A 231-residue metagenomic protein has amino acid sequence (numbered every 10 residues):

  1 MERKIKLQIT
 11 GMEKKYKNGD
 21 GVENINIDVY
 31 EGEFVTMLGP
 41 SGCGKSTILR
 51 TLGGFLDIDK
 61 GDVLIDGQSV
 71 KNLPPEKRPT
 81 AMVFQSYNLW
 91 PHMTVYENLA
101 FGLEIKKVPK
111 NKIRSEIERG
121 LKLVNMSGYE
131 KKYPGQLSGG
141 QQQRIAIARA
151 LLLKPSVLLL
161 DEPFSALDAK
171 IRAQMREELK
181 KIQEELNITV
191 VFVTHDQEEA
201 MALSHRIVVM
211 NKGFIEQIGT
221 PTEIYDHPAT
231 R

Functional and structural regions predicted by a protein language model:
T10-E13, N26, D62: Conserved A-loop
L38-P40: The feature captures the beta-strand-to-loop junction immediately N-terminal to the Walker
S46-L49, I145: ABC ATPase nucleotide-binding domain helices that frame the ATP-binding cleft
G53: Helix-to-loop junction immediately C-terminal to a conserved catalytic motif
G61-S69: Conserved ABC transporter NBD signature motif
R78-A81, Q85, L89-T230: ABC ATPase nucleotide-binding domains
